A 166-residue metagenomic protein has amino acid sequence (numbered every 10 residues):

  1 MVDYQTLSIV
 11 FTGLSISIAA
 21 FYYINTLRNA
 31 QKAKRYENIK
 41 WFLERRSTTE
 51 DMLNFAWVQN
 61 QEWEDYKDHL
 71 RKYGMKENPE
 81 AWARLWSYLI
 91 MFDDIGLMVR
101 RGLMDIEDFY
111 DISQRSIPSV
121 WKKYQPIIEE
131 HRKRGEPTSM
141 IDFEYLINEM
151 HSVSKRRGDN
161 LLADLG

Functional and structural regions predicted by a protein language model:
V2-H69: Membrane-proximal alpha-helical anchors
D3-T6, E77, A81: Juxtamembrane loop-transmembrane helix junctions in multi-pass integral membrane proteins, especially the extracellular
Y4, Y22-Y23, Y36, Y66 (+5 more regions): Sequence-level detector for tyrosine residue identity
I9, R71-E77, Y88, L103: Generic signal for short, ordered secondary-structure residues within or immediately flanking folded domains
S15-S17, W57, K76, L103 (+1 more regions): Generic detection of intrinsically disordered/low-complexity segments and helix-coil linkers/edges
K32-K34, K40, K67, K72 (+4 more regions): Context-gated lysine
F55, N60-N78, I127-G135: Membrane-interacting alpha-helical segments
E80-G166: An amphipathic alpha-helical interaction surface
